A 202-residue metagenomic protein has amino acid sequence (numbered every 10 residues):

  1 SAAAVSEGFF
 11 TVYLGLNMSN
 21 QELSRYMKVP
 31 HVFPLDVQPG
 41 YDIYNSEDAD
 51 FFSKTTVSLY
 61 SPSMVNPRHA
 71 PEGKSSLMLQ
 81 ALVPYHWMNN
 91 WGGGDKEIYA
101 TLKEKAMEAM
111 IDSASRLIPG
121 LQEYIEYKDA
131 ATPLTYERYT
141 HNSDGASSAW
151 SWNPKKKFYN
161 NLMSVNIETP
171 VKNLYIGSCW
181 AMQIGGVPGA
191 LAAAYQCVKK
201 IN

Functional and structural regions predicted by a protein language model:
S1, Y44, Y99-A106, Y136-T140: Charged, low-complexity, helix-prone segments enriched in Lys/Glu/Asp/Gln
S1-A3, E7-Q21, K74-S76, L82 (+2 more regions): C-terminal structured subdomain/cap of oxidoreductase catalytic cores
S1-P71: Mid-domain catalytic core of redox enzymes that form a hydrophobic substrate pocket/lid adjacent to a catalytic redox
N20-L23, N66-R68, Y85-M88, P133-Y136 (+1 more regions): Flexible loop/turn segments at secondary-structure boundaries
Y26-V29, P71-S75, G92-K96, E126-Y127 (+1 more regions): Composition- and surface-driven signal marking solvent-exposed, interaction-prone regions in large proteins
K54-Y60, R116-Q183: A glycine-rich dinucleotide-binding beta-alpha-beta segment and adjacent secondary-structure elements that constitute
T55, P67-G92, K96-M110: Glycine-rich, aromatic-lined ligand/substrate-binding cores of catalytic and carbohydrate-binding domains
